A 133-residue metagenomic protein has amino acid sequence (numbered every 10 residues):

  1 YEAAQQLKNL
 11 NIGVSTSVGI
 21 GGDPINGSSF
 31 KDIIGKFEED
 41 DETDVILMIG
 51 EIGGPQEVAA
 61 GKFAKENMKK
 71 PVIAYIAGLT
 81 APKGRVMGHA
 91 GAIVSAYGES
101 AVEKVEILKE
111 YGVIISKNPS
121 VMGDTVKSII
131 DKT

Functional and structural regions predicted by a protein language model:
Y1-T133: Catalytic-core regions of core metabolic enzymes, especially those transforming organic acids/acyl-group intermediates
